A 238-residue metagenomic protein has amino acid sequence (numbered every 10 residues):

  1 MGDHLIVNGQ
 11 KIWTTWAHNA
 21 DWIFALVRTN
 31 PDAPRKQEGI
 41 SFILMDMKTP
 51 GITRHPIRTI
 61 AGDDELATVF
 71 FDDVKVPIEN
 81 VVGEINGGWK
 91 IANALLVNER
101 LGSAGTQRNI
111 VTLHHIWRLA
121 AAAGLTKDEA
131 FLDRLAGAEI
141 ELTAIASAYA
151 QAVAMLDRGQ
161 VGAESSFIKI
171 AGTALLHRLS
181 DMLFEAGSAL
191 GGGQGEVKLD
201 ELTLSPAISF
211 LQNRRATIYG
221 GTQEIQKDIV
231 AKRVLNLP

Functional and structural regions predicted by a protein language model:
M1, N19-D21, G39, K48 (+5 more regions): A generic structural signal for well-ordered coil/turn residues at beta-strand boundaries that shape enzyme active-site
D3-H4, N8-H55: A short core secondary-structure module
V7-G9, I43, F71, L135 (+3 more regions): Buried hydrophobic positions in well-ordered alpha/beta secondary-structure cores of metabolic enzymes
I12-H18, I60-A61, R215-G220: Glycine-rich phosphate/pyrophosphate-binding beta-alpha loops
W13, W22-F24, F42, L66 (+6 more regions): Tryptophan-centric aromatic hotspots in well-structured domains and transmembrane helices
I52-A148, A216, K232: Glycine-rich beta->alpha junctions and the first turn(s) of the following alpha-helix
W89-N98, G102-T106, L190-P238: Glycine-rich phosphate/cofactor-binding loops in nucleotide/flavin-utilizing enzymes
E129-L132, T143-K198: C-terminal helix-coil-helix/basic helical segment that borders enzyme active sites and/or dimer interfaces and provides
